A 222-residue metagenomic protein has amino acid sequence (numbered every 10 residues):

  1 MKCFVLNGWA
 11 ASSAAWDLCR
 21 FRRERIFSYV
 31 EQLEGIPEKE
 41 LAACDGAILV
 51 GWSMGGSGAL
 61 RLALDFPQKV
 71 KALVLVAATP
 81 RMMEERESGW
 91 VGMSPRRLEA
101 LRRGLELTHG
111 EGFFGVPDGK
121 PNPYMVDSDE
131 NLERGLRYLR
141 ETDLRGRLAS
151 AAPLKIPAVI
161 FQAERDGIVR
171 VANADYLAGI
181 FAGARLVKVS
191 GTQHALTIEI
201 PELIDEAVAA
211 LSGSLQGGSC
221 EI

Functional and structural regions predicted by a protein language model:
M1-I36: Conserved HGGG/HGGXW glycine-rich cap/lid loop of the alpha/beta-hydrolase fold
L18, R170-G179: Short alpha-helix in the alpha/beta-hydrolase fold that links the catalytic acid
G51-G55, A59: Gly/Ala-rich beta-loop-alpha elbow adjacent to hydrolase catalytic centers
L64-D65, K69-L101, R134: Flexible "cap/lid" loop of the alpha/beta hydrolase fold
R102-A151: Conserved alpha/beta-hydrolase catalytic His-Asp/Glu region
L154, I160-Q162, D166: Short beta-strand/loop motif that positions the catalytic acidic residue of the alpha/beta-hydrolase fold
R165-V169, H194: Acidic catalytic loop of the alpha/beta-hydrolase fold
T192-D205: Catalytic histidine-centered segment of alpha/beta-hydrolase-like enzymes
